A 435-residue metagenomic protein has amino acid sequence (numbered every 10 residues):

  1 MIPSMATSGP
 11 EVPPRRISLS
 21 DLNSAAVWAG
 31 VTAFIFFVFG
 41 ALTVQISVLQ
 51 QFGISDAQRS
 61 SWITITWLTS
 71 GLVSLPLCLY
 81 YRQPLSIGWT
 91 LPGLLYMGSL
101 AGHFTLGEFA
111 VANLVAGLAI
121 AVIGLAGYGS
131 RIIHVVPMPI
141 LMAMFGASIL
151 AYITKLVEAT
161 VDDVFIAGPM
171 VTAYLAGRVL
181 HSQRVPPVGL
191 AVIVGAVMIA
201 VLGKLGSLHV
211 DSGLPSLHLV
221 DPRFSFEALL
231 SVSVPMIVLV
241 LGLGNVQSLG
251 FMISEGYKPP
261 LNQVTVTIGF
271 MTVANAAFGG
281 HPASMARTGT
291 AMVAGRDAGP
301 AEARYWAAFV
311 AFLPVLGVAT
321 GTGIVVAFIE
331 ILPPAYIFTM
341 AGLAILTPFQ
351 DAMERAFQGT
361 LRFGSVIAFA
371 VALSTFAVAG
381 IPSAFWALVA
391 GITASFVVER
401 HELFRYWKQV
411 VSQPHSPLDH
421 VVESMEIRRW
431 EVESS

Functional and structural regions predicted by a protein language model:
M1-P3, V411-S435: Long, low-complexity, intrinsically disordered cytosolic termini of multi-pass membrane proteins
I2-S60, P186-L261, Q409-S412: Helix-loop-helix hairpins and the membrane-proximal interhelical loops of multi-pass alpha-helical transport proteins
E11-L22, A26-Q45, T64-F145, K258-L346: Helix-loop-helix junctions within the multi-pass membrane cores of secondary transporters/permeases
S20, S24, F37, A41 (+17 more regions): Generic structural signal for well-ordered, non-membrane alpha-helical segments in soluble metabolic enzymes
I35, F39, F52, P76 (+13 more regions): Structural signal for hydrophobic packing residues in well-ordered secondary-structure cores of soluble enzyme domains
V48, Y96-M97, A173, V194 (+3 more regions): Buried hydrophobic packing segments
Q50, H134, I253, A276 (+1 more regions): Short polybasic/polar patches that bind polyanions
H103-L208, F312-V411: Membrane-embedded alpha-helical modules
